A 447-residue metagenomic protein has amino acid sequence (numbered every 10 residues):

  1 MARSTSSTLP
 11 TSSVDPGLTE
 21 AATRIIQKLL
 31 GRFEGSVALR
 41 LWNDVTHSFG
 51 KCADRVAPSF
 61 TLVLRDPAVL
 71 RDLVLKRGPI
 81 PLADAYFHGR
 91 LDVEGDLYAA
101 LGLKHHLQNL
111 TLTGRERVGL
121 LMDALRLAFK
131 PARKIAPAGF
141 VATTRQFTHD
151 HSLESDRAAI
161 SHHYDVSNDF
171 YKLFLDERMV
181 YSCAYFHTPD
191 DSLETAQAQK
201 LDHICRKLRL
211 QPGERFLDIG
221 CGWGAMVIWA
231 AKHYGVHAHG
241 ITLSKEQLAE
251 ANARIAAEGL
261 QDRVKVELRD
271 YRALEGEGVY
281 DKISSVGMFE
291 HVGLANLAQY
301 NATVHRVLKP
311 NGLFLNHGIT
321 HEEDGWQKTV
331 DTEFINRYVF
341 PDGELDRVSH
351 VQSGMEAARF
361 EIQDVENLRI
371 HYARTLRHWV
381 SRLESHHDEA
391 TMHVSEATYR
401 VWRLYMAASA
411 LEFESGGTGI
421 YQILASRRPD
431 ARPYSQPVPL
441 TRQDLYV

Functional and structural regions predicted by a protein language model:
M1-D191, T195-Q197, H203: Feature captures hydrophobic
P212-G220: Conserved class I S-adenosyl-L-methionine
W223-Y234: Conserved SAM-binding loop of SAM-dependent methyltransferases across substrates and taxa, primarily the Class I
E258-Y271: Conserved SAM-binding strand-loop segment of SAM-dependent methyltransferases
R272-I283: A short acidic, Gly/Pro-enriched loop at the edge of an enzyme's catalytic core that lines a small-molecule cofactor
A298-P310: A short glycine-rich, Lys/Arg-flanked "PGG" loop and its adjoining helix->strand segment in the class I
N311-I319: Conserved beta-strand signature within the Rossmann-like core of class I S-adenosyl-L-methionine
I319-P433, R442, Y446: Substrate-binding/catalytic lobe of Class I Rossmann-like enzymes that use SAM or dcSAM, i.e., the mid-to-C-terminal
